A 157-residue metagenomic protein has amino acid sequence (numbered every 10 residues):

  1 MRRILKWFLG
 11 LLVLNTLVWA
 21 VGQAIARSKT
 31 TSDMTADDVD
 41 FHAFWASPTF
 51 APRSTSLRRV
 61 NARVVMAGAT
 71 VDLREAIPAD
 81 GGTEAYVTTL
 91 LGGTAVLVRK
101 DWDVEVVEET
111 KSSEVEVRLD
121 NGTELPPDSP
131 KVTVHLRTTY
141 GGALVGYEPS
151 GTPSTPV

Functional and structural regions predicted by a protein language model:
M1-V157: Short amphipathic, positively biased membrane-proximal segments that drive organelle/inner-membrane targeting
